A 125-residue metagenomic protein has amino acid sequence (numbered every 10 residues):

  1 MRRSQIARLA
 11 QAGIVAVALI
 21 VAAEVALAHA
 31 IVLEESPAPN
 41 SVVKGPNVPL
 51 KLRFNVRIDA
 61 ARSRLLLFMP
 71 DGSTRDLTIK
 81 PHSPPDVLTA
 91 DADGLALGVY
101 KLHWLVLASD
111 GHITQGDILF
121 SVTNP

Functional and structural regions predicted by a protein language model:
R2-G13: Bacterial N-terminal signal peptides that target proteins for export
A22-A23: N-terminal signal peptide c-region/cleavage motif recognized by signal peptidases
A28-P46: N-terminal edge beta-strand
S41, G45, P49-V56, G111-P125: Extended, polar beta-sheet/loop recognition surfaces of beta-rich domains that mediate binding to diverse ligands
L50-K51, N55-R75: Short, surface-exposed alpha-helix to beta-strand junction/turn motifs within ectodomains of secreted and cell-envelope
V87-D93: Exposed aromatic-hydrophobic patches
A96-L102: A glycine-anchored, Pro-Gly-centered beta-turn/N-cap motif
